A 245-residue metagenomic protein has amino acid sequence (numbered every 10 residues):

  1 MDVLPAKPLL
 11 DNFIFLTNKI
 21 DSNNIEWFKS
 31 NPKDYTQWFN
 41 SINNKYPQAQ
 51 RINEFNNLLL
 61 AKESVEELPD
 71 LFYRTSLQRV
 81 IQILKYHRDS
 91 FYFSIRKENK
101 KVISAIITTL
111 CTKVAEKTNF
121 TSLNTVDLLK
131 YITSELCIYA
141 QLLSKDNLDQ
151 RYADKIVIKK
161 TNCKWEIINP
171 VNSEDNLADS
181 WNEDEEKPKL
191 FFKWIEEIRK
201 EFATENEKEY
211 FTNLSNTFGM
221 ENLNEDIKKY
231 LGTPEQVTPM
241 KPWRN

Functional and structural regions predicted by a protein language model:
M1-W38: Conserved catalytic core of two-metal-ion nucleotidyltransferases
A6-P8, I14-F15, E67-L71, I106: Sequence-structural signature of the catalytic-core scaffold of metal-dependent phosphohydrolases that act on
W27, P32-Q78, Q82-I83: Long, charge-rich alpha-helical interaction segments
L60-A61, I107-L110, S173: Short acidic (Asp/Glu) and glycine-rich catalytic loops that position anionic groups and cofactors
D70-I81, K101, S122, V126 (+4 more regions): Generic detection of long, well-ordered alpha-helical segments
R74, L84-S144: Hydrophobic, mid-to-C-terminal alpha-helical segments
C137-N245: Terminal (often C-terminal) interaction modules
